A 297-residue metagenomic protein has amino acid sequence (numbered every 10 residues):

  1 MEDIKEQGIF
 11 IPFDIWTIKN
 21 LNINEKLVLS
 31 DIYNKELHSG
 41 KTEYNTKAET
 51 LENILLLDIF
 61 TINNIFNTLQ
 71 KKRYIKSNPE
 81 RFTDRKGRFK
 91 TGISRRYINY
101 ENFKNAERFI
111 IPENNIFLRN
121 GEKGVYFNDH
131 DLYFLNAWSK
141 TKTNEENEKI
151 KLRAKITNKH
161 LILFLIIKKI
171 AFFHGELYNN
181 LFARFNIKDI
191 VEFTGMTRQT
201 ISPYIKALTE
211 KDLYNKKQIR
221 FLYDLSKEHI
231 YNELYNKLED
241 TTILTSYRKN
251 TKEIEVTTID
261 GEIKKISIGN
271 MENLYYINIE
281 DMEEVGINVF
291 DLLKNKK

Functional and structural regions predicted by a protein language model:
M1-L57, N67, Y74, F82-F185: Short recognition helix of helix-turn-helix/winged-helix DNA-binding domains
D3-G8, T143, T200, H229 (+5 more regions): Intrinsic disorder/low-complexity segments enriched in polar/small residues
K35-G92, F172-T258, E262-K265: Winged helix-turn-helix DNA-binding recognition segment
R96, L163, I167, L208 (+4 more regions): Generic low-polarity alpha-helical segments
R96, T143-K151, K217, Y223 (+4 more regions): Inter-domain helical "communication" segments and dimerization helices that couple sensory or membrane-embedded modules
N99-N136, T251-K297: Short, amphipathic alpha-helical interaction segments positioned at domain boundaries
F103, N144, V191, K227-H229 (+1 more regions): A generic structural signal for solvent-exposed, polar alpha-helical segments
